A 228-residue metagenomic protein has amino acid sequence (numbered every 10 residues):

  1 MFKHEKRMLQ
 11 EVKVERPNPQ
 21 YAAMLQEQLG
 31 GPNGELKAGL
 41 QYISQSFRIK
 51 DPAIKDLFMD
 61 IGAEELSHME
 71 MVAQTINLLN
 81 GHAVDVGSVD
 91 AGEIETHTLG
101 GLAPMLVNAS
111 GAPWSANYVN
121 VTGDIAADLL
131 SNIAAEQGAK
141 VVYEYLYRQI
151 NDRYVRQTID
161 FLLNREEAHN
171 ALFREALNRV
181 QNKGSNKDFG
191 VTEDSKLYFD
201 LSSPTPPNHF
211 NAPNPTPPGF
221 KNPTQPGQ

Functional and structural regions predicted by a protein language model:
M1-Q228: Non-heme di-metal
